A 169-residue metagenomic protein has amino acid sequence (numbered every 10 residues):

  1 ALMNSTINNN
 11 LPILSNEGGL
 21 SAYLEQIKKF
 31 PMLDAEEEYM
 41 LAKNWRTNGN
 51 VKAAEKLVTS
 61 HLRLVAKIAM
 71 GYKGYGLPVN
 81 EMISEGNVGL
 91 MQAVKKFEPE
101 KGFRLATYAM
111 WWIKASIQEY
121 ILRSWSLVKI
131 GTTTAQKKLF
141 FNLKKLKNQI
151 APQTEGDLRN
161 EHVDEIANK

Functional and structural regions predicted by a protein language model:
A1: Acyl-donor-binding surface of acyltransferase catalytic domains
N4-I130, T134-Q153, E165-N168: Alpha-helical promoter-recognition and RNA polymerase-docking modules of transcription initiation factors, dominated by
